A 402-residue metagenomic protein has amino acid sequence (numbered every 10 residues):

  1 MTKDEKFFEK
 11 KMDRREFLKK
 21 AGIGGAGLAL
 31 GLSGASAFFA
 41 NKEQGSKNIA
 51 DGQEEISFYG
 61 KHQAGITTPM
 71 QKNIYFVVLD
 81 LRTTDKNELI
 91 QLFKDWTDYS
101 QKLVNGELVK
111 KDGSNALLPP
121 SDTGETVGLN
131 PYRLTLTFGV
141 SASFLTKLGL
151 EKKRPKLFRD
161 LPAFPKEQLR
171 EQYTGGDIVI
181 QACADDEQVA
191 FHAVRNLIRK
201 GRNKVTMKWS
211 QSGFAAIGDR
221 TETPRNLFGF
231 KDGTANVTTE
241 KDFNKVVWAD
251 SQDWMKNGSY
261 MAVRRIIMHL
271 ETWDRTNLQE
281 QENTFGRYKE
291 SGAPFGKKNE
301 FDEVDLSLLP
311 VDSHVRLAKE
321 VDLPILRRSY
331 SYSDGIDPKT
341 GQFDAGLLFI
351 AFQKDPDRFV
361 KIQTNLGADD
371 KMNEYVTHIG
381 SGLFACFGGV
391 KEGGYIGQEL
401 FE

Functional and structural regions predicted by a protein language model:
M1-E16: N-terminal secretory signal peptides
K19-S36, G45-E402: Long, histidine/aromatic-enriched segments associated with O2/redox biology
N41-K42: Short hydrophobic alpha-helical membrane-entry/anchor segments
